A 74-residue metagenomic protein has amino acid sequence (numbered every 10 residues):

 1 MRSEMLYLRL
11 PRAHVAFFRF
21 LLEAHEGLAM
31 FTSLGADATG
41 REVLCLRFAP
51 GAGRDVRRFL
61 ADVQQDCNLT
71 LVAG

Functional and structural regions predicted by a protein language model:
M1-L10: Short glycine-/aliphatic-rich beta-strand segments at the starts of folded cytosolic domains
L10, E23, A52: Basic, glycine/lysine-rich polyanion-binding surfaces/domains
H14-L28: Short amphipathic alpha-helix segments
A29-L34: A short linear hydrophobic-aromatic micro-motif
A36-A38: A short beta-turn/loop motif at secondary-structure boundaries
C45-G74: C-terminal structural segments of small proteins and small subunits
